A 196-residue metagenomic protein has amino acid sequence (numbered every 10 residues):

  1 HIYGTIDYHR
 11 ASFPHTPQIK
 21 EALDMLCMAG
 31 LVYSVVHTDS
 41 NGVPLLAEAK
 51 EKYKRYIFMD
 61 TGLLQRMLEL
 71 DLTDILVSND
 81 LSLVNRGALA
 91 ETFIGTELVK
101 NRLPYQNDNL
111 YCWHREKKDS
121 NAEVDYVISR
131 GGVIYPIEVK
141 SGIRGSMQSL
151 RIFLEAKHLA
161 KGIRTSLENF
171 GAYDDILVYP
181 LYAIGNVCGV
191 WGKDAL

Functional and structural regions predicted by a protein language model:
H1-E123, I128: Accessory nucleic acid-recognition modules appended to NTPase machines
S34, F58, C112, E138 (+2 more regions): Structural signal for conserved beta-strand scaffold positions within catalytic alpha/beta enzyme cores
K52-R55, S141, I163, C188: Intrinsically disordered, low-complexity Ser/Thr/Pro-rich tracts
I94, L98, V124-I143, G162: Conserved catalytic cores of phosphodiester-cleaving nucleases, focusing on short active-site segments
S141-I184: Catalytic cores of nucleic-acid endonucleases
R164-E168, W191-L196: Intrinsically disordered, low-complexity Ser/Thr/Pro/Gly-rich regulatory segments
I184-G192: Amphipathic, Lys/Arg-enriched alpha-helical patches that create a basic surface for binding polyanionic ligands
